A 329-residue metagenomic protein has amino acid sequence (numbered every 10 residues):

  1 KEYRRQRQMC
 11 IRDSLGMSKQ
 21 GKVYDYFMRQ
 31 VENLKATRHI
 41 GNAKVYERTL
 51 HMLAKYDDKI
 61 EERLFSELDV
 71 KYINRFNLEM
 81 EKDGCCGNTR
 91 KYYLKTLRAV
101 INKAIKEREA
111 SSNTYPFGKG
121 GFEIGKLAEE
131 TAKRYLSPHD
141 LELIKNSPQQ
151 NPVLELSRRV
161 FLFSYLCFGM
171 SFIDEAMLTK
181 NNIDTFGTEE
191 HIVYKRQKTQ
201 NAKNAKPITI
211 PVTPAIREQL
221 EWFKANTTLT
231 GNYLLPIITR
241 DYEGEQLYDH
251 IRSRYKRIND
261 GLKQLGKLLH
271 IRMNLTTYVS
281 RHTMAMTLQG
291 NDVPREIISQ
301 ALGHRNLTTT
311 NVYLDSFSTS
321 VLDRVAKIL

Functional and structural regions predicted by a protein language model:
K1-D13: Single conserved hydrophobic/aromatic residue that forms the stacking wall/gate of nucleotide- or nucleobase-binding
M52-L53, K82-F117: N-terminal DNA-binding recognition helix of tyrosine site-specific recombinases/integrases
K91, P116-F172, A176: Basic, Lys/Arg- and aromatic-enriched nucleic-acid-binding interface segment
L141, T213-R272: Active-site/catalytic core of tyrosine-dependent DNA strand-transfer enzymes
M177-W222: Conserved tyrosine-mediated DNA breakage-rejoining catalytic core shared by Y-recombinases
N182-E190, I271-M273, V293-V312: Short, polar N-cap/turn motifs at the start of nucleic acid-interacting alpha helices
R196-Q200, D241, L302-K327: Catalytic-site neighborhood detector that most strongly recognizes the C-terminal catalytic loop/helix of tyrosine
H250, N259-Q300: Short, basic (Lys/Arg/His-rich) helix/loop patches that form interaction surfaces in the mid-to-C-terminal regions
